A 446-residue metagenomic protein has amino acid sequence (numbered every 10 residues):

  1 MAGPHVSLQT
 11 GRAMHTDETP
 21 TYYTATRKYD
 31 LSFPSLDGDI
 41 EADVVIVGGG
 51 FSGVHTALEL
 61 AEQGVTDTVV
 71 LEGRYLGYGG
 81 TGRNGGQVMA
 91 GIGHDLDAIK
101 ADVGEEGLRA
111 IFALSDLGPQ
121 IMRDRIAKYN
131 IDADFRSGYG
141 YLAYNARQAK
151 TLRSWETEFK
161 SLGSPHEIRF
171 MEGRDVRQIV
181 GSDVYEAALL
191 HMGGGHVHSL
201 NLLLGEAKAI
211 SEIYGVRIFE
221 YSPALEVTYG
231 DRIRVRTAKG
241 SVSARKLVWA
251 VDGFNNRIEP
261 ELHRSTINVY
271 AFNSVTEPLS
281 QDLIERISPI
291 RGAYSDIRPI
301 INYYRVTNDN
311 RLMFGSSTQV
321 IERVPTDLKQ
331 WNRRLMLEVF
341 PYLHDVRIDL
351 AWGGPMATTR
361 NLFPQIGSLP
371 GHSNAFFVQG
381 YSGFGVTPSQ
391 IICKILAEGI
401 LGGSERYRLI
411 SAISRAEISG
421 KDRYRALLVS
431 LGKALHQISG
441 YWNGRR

Functional and structural regions predicted by a protein language model:
M1-V44, E62-T66: Extreme N-terminal leader/targeting segments of oxidoreductases
S7, G11-P20, A25-T26, H94-K100 (+2 more regions): Flavin (FAD/FMN) cofactor-binding and adjacent substrate-gating region of FAD-dependent oxidoreductase domains
G48-G50, G73: Glycine-rich Rossmann-fold phosphate-binding loop(s) that bind the pyrophosphate of adenine dinucleotide cofactors
A61-R83: Glycine-rich FAD pyrophosphate-binding loop
R83-A113: Glycine-rich active-site loop/strand segments that organize a redox cofactor
Q120, Y129-R136, A224-T228, S241-Q281 (+1 more regions): Active-site substrate-recognition segment that forms the wall of the catalytic cavity or substrate channel
K150, T157-E158, D183-R245: Helical element adjacent to the flavin cofactor pocket in flavoenzyme catalytic cores
E322-V324, K329-Y441: C-terminal catalytic lobe of FAD-dependent flavoproteins
